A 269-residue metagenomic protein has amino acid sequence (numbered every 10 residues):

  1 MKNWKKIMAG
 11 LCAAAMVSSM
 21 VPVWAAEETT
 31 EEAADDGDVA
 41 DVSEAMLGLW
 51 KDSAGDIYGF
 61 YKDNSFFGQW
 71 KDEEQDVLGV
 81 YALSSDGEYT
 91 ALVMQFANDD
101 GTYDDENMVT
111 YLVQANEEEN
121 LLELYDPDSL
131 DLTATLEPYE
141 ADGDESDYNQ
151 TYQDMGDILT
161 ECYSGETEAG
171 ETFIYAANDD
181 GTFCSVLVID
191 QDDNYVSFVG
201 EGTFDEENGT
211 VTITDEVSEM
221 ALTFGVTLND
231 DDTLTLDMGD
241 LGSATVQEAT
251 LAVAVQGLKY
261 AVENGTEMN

Functional and structural regions predicted by a protein language model:
M1-N3: N-terminal secretory signal peptides that target proteins for export/translocation
K5-A15: Sec-dependent N-terminal signal peptides
S18-G37: Sec-dependent signal peptide cleavage junction
E32-D56, D147-F173, L258-N269: Tryptophan-anchored aromatic micro-motifs
D52-G101, E168-T210: N-terminal glycine/threonine-rich, aromatic-flanked beta-hairpin/loop signature
T90-V113, G209-L228: An anionic, turn-rich surface loop/hairpin at beta-sheet edges that serves as a generic interaction/coordination patch
L121-L132, L234-G242: Short, exposed beta-strand-loop hairpins at the edges of beta-sheets in extracellular/periplasmic proteins
L132-N149, S243-M268: C-terminal partner/receptor-binding element of secreted or periplasmic proteins
